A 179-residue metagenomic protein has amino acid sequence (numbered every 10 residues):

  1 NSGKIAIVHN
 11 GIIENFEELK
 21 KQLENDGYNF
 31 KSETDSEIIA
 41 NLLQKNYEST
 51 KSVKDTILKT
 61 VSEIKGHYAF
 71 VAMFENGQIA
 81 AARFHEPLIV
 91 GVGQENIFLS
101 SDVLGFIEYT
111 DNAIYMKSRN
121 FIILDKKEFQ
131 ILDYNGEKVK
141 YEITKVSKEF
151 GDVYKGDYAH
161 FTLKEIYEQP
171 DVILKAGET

Functional and structural regions predicted by a protein language model:
N1-E178: Conserved short alpha-helical segments that host acidic/polar catalytic motifs at enzyme active sites
